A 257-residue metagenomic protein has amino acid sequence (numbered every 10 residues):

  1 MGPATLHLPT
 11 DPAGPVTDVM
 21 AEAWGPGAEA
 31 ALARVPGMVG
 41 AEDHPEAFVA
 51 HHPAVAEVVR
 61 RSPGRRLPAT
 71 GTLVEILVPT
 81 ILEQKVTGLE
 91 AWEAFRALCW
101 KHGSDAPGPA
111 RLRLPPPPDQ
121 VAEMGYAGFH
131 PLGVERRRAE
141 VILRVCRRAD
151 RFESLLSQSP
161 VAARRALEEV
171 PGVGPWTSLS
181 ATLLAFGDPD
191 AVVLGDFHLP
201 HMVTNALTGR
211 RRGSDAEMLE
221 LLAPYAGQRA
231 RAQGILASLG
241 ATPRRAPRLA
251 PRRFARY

Functional and structural regions predicted by a protein language model:
M1-Y257: HhH-family (HhH-GPD) DNA N-glycosylase catalytic core used in base-excision repair
